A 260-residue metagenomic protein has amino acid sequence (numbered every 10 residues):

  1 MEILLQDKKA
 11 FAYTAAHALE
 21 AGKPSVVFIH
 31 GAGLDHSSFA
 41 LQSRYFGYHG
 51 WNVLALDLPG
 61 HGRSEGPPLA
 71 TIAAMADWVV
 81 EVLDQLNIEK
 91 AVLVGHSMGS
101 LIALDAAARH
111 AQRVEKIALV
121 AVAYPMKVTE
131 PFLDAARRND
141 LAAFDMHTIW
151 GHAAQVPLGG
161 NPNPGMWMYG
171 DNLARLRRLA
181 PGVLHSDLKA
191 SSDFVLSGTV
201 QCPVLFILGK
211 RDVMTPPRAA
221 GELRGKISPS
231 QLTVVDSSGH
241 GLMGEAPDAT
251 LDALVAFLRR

Functional and structural regions predicted by a protein language model:
M1-V26, Y48-W51, I88-E89, R178 (+2 more regions): Alpha/beta-hydrolase fold catalytic core
Q6-F11, A15, A40-Y48, N52-M98 (+1 more regions): Active-site loop/oxyanion-hole signature of alpha/beta-hydrolase fold enzymes
I29-G31, L208: The conserved beta1-alpha1 loop
G31-L34, S97: Active-site glycine-rich loops that stabilize anionic/oxyanionic intermediates across multiple enzyme folds
L101-D145: Flexible "cap/lid" loop of the alpha/beta hydrolase fold
D134-T199: Conserved alpha/beta-hydrolase catalytic His-Asp/Glu region
P181-G225, V234: Conserved serine/cysteine hydrolase catalytic core
S238-L251: Catalytic histidine-centered segment of alpha/beta-hydrolase-like enzymes
